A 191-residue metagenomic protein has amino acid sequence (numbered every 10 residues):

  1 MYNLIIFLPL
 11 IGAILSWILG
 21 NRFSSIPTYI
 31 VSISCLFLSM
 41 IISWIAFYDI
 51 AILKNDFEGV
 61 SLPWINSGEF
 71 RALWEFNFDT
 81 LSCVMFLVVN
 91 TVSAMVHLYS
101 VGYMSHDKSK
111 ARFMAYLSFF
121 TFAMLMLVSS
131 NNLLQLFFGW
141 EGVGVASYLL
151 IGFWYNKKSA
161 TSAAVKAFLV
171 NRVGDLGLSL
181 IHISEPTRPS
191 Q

Functional and structural regions predicted by a protein language model:
M1, L15, L19-A115, S184: Transmembrane helix-loop-helix hairpins at membrane boundaries of multipass inner-membrane proteins
M1-F7, I11-G12: Membrane-embedded, hydrophobic transmembrane alpha-helices
P9, D79, Y116-F119, M126-L178: Functional transmembrane alpha-helices
I181-Q191: Single conserved hydrophobic/aromatic residue that forms the stacking wall/gate of nucleotide- or nucleobase-binding
